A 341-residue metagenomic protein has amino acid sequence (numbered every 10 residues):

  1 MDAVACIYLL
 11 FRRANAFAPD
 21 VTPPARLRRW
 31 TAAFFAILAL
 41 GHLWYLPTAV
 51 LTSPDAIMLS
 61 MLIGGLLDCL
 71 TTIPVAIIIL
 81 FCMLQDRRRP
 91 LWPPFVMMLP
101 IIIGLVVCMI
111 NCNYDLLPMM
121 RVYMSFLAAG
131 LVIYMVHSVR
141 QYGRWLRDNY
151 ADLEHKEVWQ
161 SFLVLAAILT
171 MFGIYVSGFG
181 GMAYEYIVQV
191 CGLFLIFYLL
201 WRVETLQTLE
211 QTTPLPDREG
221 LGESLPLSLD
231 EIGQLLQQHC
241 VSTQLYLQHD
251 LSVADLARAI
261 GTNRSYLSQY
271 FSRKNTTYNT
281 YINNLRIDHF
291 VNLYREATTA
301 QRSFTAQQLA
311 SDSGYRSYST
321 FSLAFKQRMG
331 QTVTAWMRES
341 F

Functional and structural regions predicted by a protein language model:
M1-V106, I110-N111, L116-V122: N-terminal low-complexity or simple alpha-helical regulatory segments that function as activation/interaction modules
P19-L40, M97, M120-F197: Alpha-helical transmembrane segments of multi-pass integral membrane proteins
D55-V75, A183-E204: Hydrophobic alpha-helical transmembrane segments and immediately flanking/interface helices in integral membrane
P74-P90, L195-P214: Alpha-helical transmembrane segments and their immediate juxtamembrane interface regions
N113-L117, R140-R147, V203-P216: A cytosolic-side transmembrane-helix exit/cap motif
W201-R316, T320, A324-Q327, Q331-F341: Membrane-proximal linker segments that couple transmembrane helices to downstream signaling/catalytic modules
